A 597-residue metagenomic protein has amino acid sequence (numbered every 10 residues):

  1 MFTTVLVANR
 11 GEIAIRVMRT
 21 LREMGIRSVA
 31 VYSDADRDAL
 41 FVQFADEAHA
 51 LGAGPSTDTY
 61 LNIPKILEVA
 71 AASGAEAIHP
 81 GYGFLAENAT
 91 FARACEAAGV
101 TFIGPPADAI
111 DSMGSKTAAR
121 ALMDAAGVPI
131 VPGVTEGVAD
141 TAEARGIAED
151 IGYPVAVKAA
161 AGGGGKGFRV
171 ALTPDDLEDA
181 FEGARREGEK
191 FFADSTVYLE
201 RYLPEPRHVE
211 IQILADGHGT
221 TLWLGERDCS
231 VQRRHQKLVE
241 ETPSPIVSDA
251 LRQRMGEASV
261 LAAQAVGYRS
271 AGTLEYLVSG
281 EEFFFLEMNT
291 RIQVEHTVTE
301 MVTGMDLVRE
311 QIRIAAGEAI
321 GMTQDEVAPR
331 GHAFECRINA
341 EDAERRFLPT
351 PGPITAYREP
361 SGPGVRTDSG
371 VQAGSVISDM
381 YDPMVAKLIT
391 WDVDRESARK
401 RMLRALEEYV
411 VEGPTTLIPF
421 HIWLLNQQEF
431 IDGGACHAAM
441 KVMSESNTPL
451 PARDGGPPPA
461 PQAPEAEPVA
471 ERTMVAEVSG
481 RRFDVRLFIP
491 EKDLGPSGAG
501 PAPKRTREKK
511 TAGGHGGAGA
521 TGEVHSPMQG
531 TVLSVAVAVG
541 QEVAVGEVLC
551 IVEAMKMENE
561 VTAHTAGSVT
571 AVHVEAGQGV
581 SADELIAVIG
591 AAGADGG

Functional and structural regions predicted by a protein language model:
M1-L274, V278-E295: N-terminal beta-alpha lobe that positions the nucleotide/phosphoryl donor in ATP/NTP-coupled carboxylate activation
T3, K166, P243, D382-L388 (+1 more regions): Short amphipathic alpha-helical segments
L214-D216, L277-S279, Y357, G370-Q372 (+1 more regions): Short beta-strand micro-motifs enriched in acidic
H218, R291, G304, D382 (+3 more regions): ATP/adenylate-binding site constellation spanning eukaryotic-like Ser/Thr protein kinases, ABC-transporter
S259, T297-P501, A582, D595: Catalytic cores of soluble metabolic enzymes centered on carboxylation/carboxyl-transfer
P468-S526, T531-E542: Non-catalytic terminal/interface segments that mediate subunit docking, oligomerization, and allosteric communication
K510-G597: Structured functional modules or segments
